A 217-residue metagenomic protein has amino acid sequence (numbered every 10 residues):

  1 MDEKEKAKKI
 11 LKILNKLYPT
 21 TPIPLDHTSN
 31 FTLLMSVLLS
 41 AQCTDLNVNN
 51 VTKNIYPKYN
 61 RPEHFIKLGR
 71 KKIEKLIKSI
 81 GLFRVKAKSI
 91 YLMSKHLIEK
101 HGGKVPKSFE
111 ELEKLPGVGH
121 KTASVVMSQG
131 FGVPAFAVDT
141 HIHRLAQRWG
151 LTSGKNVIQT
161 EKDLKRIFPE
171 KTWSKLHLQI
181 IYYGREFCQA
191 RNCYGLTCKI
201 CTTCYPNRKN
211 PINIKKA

Functional and structural regions predicted by a protein language model:
D2-K216: Catalytic cores of DNA base-excision repair glycosylases
